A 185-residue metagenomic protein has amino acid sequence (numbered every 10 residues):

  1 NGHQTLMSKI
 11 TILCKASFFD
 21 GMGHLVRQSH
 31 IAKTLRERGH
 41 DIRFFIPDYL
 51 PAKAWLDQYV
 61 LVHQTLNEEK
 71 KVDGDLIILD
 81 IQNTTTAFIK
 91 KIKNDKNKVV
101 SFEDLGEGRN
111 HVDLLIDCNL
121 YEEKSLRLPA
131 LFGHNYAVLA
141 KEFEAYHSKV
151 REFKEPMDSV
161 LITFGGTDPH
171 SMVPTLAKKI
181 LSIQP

Functional and structural regions predicted by a protein language model:
N1-L6: Short, Lys/Arg-enriched N-terminal segments with co-localized hydrophobic residues within the first ~10-30 amino acids
M7-T11: Extreme N-terminal starter segment of soluble prokaryotic enzymes
L13-T34, F45-L131: Active-site and donor-binding regions of nucleotide-sugar-utilizing enzymes
V26, T167-I180: A conserved mid-protein helix/loop that constitutes part of the nucleotide-sugar donor-binding site
R27-S29, R38, L139, S171: Residues at secondary-structure transition points
I31-H40, K179-I183: A short, Lys/Arg-enriched amphipathic alpha-helix followed by its capping loop at the start of a domain
H111-H170: A nucleotide-sugar donor-handling region in carbohydrate enzymes
